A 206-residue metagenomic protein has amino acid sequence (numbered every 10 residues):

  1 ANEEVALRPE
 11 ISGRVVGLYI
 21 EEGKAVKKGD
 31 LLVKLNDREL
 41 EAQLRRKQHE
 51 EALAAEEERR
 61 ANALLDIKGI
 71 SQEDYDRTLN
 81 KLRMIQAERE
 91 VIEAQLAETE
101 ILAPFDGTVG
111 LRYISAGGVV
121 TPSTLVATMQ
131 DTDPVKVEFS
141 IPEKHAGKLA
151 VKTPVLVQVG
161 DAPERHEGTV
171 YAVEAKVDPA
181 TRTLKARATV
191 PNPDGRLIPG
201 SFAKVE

Functional and structural regions predicted by a protein language model:
A1, P9, L111, Q130-D131 (+4 more regions): Flexible glycine-/small-residue-rich
A1, Y19, N36, Y113 (+5 more regions): A generic structural motif
A1-E10, A87-P104, M129, V137 (+1 more regions): Short beta-strand-turn/beta-hairpin segments enriched in glycine/proline and small hydrophobics that form edge-strand
E4, D37, E98, V126 (+1 more regions): Conserved catalytic core of two-component sensor histidine kinases, primarily the HATPase_c ATP-binding
V16-Y19, A25-L31, E100-H145, A150 (+3 more regions): Surface-exposed patches in structured soluble domains
E39-A94, R112, V137, T181 (+1 more regions): Alpha-helical coiled-coil segments
A42-A55, I141-G147, V170-V177: Short, compositionally biased
G110-L111, V159, P163-E206: Structural microfeature recognizing short secondary-structure transition sites
